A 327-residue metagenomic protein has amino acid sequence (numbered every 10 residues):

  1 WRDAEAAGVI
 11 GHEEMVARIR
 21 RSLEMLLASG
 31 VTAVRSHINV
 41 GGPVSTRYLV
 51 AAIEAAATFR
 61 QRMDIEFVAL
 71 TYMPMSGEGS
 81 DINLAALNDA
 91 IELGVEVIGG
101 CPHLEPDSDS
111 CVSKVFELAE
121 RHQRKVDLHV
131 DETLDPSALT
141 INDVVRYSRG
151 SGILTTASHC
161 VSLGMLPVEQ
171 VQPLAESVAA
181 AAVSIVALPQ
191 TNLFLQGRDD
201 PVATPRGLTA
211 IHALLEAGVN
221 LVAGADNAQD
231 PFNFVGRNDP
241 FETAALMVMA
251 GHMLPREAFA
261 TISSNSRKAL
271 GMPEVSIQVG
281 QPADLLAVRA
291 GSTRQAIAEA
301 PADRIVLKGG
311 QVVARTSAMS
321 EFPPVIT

Functional and structural regions predicted by a protein language model:
W1-H37, T46-T58, A85-E92: Alpha-helical scaffold segments that flank or form the walls of functional sites
W1-R18, V68-D81, C101-E105: Active-site mouth loops of central-metabolism enzymes
V31-H37, I65-V68, A187, A223-A225: Short beta-strand segments at enzyme active-site cores
R35-V40, D127-H129: Short glycine-rich or small-residue beta-strand-to-loop segments that form or flank ligand, phosphate, metal/Fe-S
V40-G42, A69-M75, H103-L104, E132-P136 (+3 more regions): Active-site-proximal loop/turn and secondary-structure-junction residues that shape catalytic pockets, frequently
R47-Q61, E78-S158, S162-S184, P201-A223 (+1 more regions): Histidine/acidic residue-rich metal-binding segments in metalloenzymes
K125, R146-T155, T191, L195 (+1 more regions): His/Asp/Glu-enriched, well-ordered alpha-helical/loop segment that forms or immediately abuts the divalent-metal
S264, V279-T327: C-terminal cap of metal-dependent C-N hydrolases
